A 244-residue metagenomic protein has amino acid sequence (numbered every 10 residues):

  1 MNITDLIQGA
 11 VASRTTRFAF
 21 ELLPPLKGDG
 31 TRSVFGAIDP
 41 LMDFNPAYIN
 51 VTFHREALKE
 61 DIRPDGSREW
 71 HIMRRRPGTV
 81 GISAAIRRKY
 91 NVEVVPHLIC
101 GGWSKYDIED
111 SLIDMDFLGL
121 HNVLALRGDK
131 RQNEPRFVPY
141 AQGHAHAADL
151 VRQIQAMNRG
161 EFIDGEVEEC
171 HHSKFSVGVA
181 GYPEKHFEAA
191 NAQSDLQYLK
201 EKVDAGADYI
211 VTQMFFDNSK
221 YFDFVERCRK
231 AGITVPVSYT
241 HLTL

Functional and structural regions predicted by a protein language model:
M1-A19, D164-H172: N-terminal amphipathic alpha-helix/helix-capping segment at the start of soluble metabolic enzymes
F18-L22, I49-V51, V94-L98, V123-A125 (+3 more regions): Hydrophobic faces of well-ordered beta-strands that scaffold small-molecule active sites in alpha/beta enzyme cores
F20-S33, V95-Y106, G178-Q193: Active-site mouth loops of central-metabolism enzymes
Y48-P77, R131-P139, D208-Y221: Glycine-rich, proline-tolerant flexible connector loops at the mouths of alpha/beta enzymes
S67-V95, H144-H172, F224-S238: Alpha-helix-loop-beta-strand connector modules within alpha/beta enzyme cores
K105-D114: Catalytic cores of alpha/beta
G128-Y198: Internal, glycine-rich beta/alpha segment that forms the wall or movable "lid" of small-molecule/cofactor binding
T240-L244: Conserved small/polar residues in nucleotide/adenosyl-binding loops
